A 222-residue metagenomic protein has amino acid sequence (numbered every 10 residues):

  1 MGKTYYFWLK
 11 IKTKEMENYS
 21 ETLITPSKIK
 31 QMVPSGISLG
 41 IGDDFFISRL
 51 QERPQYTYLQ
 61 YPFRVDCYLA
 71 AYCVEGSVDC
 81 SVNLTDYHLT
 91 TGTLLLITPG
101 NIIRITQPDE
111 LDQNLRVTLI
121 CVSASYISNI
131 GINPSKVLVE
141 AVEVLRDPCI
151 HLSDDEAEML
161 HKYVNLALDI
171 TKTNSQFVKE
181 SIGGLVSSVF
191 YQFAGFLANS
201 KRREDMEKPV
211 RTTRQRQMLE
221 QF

Functional and structural regions predicted by a protein language model:
M1-S81, T85-H88: Generic protein-terminus/edge-of-domain signal
E17-Y19, P34-S38, P108-D169, N199-S200: A hydrophobic/aromatic-rich effector-binding and dimerization subdomain of bacterial HTH-type transcriptional regulators
L69-Y72, M159-L166, L185, V189-Q192: Amphipathic, well-ordered alpha-helical segments in soluble domains
E75, P99, V122-A124: Residues immediately flanking
D79, L95, G100-E110, I127: Histidine-centered metal-chelating micro-motifs
L84-T98: Short acidic-glycine-tyrosine-enriched beta hairpin
H151-L152, N174-I182, F193-F222: Short, Lys/Arg-enriched, Trp-marked, Pro/Gly-tolerant hinge/linker segments that flank
